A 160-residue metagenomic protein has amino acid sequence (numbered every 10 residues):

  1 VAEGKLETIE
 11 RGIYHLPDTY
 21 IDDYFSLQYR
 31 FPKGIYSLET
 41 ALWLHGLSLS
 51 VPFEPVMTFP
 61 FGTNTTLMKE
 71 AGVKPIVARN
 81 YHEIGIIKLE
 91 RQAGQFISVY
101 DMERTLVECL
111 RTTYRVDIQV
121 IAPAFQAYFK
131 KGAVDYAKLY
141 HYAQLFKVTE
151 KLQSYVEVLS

Functional and structural regions predicted by a protein language model:
A2-I9: A short, conserved structural fragment
I9, I13-S160: Nucleic-acid-binding surface
